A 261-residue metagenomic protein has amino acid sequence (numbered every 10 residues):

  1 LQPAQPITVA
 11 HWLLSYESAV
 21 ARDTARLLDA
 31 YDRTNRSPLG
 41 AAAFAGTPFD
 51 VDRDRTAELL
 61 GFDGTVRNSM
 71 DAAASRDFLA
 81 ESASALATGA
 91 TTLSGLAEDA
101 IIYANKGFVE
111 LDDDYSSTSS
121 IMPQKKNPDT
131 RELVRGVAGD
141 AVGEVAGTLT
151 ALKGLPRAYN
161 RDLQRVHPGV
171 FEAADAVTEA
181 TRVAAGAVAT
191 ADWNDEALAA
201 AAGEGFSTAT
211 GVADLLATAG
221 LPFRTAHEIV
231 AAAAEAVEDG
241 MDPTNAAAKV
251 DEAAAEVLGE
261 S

Functional and structural regions predicted by a protein language model:
L1-Q5, G61, V66-F78, Y159-R161 (+1 more regions): Long, non-coiled-coil amphipathic alpha-helical linker/lever segments that couple catalytic cores to other domains
Q5, W12, G169: Conserved acidic
T8-A151: Internal glycine-rich alpha/beta core junctions
Q124-S261: Glycine-rich cofactor/substrate-binding loops
